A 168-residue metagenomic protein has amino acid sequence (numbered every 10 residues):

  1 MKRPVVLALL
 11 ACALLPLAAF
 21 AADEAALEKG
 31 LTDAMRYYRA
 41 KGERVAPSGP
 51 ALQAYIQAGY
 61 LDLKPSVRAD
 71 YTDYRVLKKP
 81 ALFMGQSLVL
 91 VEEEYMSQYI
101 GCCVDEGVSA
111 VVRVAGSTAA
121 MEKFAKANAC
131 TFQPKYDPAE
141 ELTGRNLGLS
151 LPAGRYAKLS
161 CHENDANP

Functional and structural regions predicted by a protein language model:
M1-L9: Bacterial N-terminal signal peptides that target proteins for export
C12-A13: Hydrophobic alpha-helical transmembrane segments of integral membrane proteins, especially lipid-exposed positions
P16-A19: N-terminal signal peptide c-region/cleavage motif recognized by signal peptidases
A21-A22, A58, P65-S66, E106 (+2 more regions): Localized chelating/binding microdomains that coordinate divalent metal ions or stabilize phosphate-bearing
A22-R75: N-terminal export/targeting and maturation segments
T32, K41, Q53, Q57 (+4 more regions): A structural detector for beta-sheet-dominated domains
D73-D137: Long, charged/polar, surface-exposed segments that mediate recognition or autoinhibition
T118-P168: Non-cytosolic coordination micro-motifs
